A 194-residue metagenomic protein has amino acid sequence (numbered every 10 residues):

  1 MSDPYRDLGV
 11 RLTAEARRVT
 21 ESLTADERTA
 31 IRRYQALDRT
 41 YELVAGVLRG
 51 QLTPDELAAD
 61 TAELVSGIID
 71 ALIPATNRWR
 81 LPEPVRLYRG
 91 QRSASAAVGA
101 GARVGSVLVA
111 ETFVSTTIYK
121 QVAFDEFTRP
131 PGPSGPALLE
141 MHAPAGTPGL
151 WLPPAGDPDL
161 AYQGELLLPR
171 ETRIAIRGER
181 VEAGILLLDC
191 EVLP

Functional and structural regions predicted by a protein language model:
M1-P194: Mono-ADP-ribosyltransferase
